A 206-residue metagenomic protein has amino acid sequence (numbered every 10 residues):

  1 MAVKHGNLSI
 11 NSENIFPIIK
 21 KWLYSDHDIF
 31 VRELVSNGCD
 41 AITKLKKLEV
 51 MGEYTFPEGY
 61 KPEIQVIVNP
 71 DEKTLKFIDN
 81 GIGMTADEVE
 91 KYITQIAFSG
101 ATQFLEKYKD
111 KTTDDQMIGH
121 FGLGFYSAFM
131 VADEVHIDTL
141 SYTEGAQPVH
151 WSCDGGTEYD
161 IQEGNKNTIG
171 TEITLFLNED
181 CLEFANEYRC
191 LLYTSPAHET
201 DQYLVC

Functional and structural regions predicted by a protein language model:
M1-E179, E183: GHKL (Bergerat-fold) ATPase N-terminal catalytic module, capturing the glycine-rich phosphate-binding loop and acidic
A146, N186-L191: Accessory interaction regions appended to the cores of large information-processing enzymes
Y193-T200: Conserved small/polar residues in nucleotide/adenosyl-binding loops
V205-C206: Hydrophobic alpha-helical segments, chiefly the membrane-spanning helices and signal/signal-anchor peptides
